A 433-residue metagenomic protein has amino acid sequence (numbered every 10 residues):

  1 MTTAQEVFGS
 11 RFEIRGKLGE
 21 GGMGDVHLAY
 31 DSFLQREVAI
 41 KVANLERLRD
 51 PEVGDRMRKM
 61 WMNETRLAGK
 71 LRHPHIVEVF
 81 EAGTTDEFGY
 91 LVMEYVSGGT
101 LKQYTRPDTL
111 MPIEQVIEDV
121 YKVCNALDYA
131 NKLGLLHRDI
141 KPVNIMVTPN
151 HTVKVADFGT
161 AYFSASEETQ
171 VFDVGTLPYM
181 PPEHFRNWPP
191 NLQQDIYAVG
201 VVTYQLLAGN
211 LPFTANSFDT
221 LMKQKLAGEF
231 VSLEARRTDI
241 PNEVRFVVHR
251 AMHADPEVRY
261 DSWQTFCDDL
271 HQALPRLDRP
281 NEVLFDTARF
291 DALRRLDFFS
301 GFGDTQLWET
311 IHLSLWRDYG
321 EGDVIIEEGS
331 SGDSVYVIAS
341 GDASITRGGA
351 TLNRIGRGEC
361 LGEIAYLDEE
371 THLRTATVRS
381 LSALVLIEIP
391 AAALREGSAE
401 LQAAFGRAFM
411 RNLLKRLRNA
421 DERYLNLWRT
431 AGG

Functional and structural regions predicted by a protein language model:
N44-K70: AlphaC helix of the eukaryotic protein kinase fold
A82: Activation-segment/catalytic-loop signature of the eukaryotic protein kinase fold
D86-T100: Conserved short submotifs of the Hanks-type protein kinase catalytic core that shape the nucleotide-binding pocket
L101-M111: AlphaC helix of the protein kinase catalytic domain
D119-V120: Activation segment signature within eukaryotic-like protein kinase domains
N125-L135: Protein kinase catalytic-loop region centered on the HRD/HxD motif
D323-A383, L394-R395, M410: Cyclic nucleotide-binding regulatory domains
